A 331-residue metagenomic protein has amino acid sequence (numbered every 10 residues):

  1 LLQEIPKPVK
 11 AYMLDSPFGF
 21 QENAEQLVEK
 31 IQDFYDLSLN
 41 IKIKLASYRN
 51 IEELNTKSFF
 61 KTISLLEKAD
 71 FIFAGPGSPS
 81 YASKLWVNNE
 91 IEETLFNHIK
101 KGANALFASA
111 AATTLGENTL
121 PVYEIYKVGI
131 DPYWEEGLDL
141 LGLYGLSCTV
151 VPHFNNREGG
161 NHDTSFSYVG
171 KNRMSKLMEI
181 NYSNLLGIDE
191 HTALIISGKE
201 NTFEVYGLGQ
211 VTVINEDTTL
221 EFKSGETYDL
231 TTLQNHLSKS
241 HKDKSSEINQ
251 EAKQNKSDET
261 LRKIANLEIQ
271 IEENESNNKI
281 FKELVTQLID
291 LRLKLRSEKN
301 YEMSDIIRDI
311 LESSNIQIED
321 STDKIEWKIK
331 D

Functional and structural regions predicted by a protein language model:
L1-V9, M13, F18-E29, D33 (+2 more regions): C-terminal and late-domain segments of enzyme folds
Y12, F18-G77, Y81: Portal/gating segments that form or line small-molecule/metal binding sites
E29-K30, K61, W86-E93: Charged helix-capping and loop-helix junction motifs
K44-S47, F73-A74, A105-A108, L186-I188: General beta-strand structural signal in soluble alpha/beta enzymes
L65-K68, N89-G102: Catalytic-core regions built around general acid/base machinery
F73-P76, I99-T119: Catalytic nucleophile loop
P79-N89, G160-D163: Glycine/threonine-rich flexible loop motifs
N249-D331: Structural preference for alpha-helix termini/caps and helix-kink/transition segments
